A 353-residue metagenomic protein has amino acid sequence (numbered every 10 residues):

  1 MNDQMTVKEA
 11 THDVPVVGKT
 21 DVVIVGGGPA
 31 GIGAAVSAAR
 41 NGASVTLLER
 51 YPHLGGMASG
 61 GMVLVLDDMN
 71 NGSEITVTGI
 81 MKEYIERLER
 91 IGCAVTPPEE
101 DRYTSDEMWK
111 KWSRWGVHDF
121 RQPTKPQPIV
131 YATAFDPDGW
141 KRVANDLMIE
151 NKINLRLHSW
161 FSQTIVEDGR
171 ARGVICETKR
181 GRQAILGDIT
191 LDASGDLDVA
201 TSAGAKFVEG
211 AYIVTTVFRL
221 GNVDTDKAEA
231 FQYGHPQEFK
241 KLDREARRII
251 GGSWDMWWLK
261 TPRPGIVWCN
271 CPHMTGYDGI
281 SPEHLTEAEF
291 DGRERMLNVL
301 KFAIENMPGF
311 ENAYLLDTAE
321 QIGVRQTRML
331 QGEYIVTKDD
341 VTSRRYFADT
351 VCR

Functional and structural regions predicted by a protein language model:
M1-V22, N41: Extreme N-terminal leader/targeting segments of oxidoreductases
D3, K19, A43-S44, R50-Q163: Conserved N-terminal/central alpha/beta ligand/cofactor-binding core
G18-T20, R180-I189: Core beta-strand elements of the Rossmann-like FAD/NAD(P) dinucleotide-binding domain in flavoenzyme oxidoreductases
V22-T46: N-terminal Rossmann-like FAD-binding beta1-loop-alpha1 element of flavoenzymes
V25, I185-G195: Short hydrophobic core segments
Y103-A134, R142, S202, E209-R353: Mobile, glycine/GP-rich and aromatic-enriched active-site lid/loop segments adjacent to catalytic centers
I165-A184: Conserved beta-strand-loop-beta-strand element in the redox core of flavoprotein oxidoreductases
D192-A205: Flavin (primarily FAD) binding-site architecture
